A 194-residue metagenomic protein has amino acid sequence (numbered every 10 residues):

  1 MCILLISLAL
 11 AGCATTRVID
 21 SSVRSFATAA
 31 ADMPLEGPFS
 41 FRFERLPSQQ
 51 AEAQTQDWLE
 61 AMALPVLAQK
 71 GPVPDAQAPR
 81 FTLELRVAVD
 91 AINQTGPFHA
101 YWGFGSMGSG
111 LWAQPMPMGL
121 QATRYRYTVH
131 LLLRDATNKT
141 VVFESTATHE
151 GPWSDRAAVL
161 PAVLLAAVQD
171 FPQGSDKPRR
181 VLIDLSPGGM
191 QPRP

Functional and structural regions predicted by a protein language model:
M1-C2: Bacterial N-terminal signal peptides that target proteins for export
L5: Flanking scaffold residues of small Cys/His-coordinated metal-binding clusters
A9-G12: C-terminal motif of bacterial Sec signal peptides marking the signal peptidase cleavage site
A14-M33, L120-T128, L132-P194: C-terminal/domain-edge helix-coil "capping" segments
P38-I92: N-terminal segment of the mature soluble domain
A53, N93-T95, V141, D155: Short acidic, gly/pro-rich beta-turn/loop elements at beta-sheet edges and active-site/ligand-binding grooves
L59, P97-Y101, S145-T146: "Short basic amphipathic alpha-helical interaction patches in structured regions
L85-N138: Surface-exposed short loop/turn segments
